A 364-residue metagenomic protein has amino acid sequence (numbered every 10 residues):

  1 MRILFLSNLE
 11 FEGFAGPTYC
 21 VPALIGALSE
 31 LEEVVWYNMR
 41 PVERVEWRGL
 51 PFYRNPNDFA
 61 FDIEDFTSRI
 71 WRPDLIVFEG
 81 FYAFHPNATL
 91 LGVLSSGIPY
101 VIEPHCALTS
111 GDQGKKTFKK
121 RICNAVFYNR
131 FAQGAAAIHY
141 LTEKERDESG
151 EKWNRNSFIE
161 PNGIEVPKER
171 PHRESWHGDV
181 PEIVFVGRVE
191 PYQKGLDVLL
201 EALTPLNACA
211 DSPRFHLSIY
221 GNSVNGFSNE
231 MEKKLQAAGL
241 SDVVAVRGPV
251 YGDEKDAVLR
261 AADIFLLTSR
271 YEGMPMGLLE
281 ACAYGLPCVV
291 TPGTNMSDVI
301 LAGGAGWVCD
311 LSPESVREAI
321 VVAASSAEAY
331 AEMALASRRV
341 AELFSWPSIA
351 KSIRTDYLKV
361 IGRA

Functional and structural regions predicted by a protein language model:
L4-L6, H139, S175-K194, L200-L203 (+1 more regions): Conserved donor-binding/catalytic core segment of Leloir-type glycosyltransferases
Y37-V42, V186, F215-E230, G248-P249: Glycosyltransferase donor-sugar binding loop
K120-A137, E151: Membrane-proximal helix-turn-helix segments that form the acceptor-binding/catalytic region of lipid-linked
K144, G163: Carbohydrate-associated surface elements
N229-V250: Nucleotide-activated donor-binding/catalytic signature segment of Leloir-type glycosyltransferases, i.e., the conserved
R270: Aromatic "clamp/platform" in nucleotide-sugar-dependent glycosyltransferases that forms part of the donor/acceptor
P287-T291: Short hydrophobic beta-strand element within catalytic cores of glycosyltransferases and related nucleotide-activated
A302, G306-E314, V322-E328: Conserved acidic donor-binding segment of nucleotide-sugar-dependent glycosyltransferases
